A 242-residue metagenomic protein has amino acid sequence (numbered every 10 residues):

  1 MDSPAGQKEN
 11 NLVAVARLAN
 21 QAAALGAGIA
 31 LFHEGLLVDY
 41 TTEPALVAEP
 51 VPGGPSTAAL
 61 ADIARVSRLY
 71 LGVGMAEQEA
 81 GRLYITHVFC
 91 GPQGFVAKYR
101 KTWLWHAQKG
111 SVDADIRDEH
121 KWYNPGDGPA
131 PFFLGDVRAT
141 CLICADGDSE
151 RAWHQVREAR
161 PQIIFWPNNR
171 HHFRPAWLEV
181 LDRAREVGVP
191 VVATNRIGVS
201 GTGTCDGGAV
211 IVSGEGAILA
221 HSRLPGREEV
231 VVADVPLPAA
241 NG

Functional and structural regions predicted by a protein language model:
M1, A76, K101-L104, C144 (+2 more regions): Active-site beta-loop-alpha junctions enriched in small/polar residues
M1-Q7, N11, L31, T86 (+2 more regions): Active-site-proximal beta-strand elements of phosphoester/diester hydrolases
K8, L12-R100, R170-P190: Cys-nucleophile CN-hydrolase/nitrilase-fold catalytic domain and related Cys-dependent amidase chemistry that acts on
P52-Y70, G147-E229: CN hydrolase (nitrilase-like) catalytic-core segments centered on the catalytic cysteine and neighboring Lys/Glu
V73-M75, I85-F89, A130-F132, G208-I211 (+1 more regions): Short beta-strand scaffold segments in enzyme catalytic cores
E79-A159, A176-L178, G242: Active-site catalytic loop in hydrolytic enzyme cores
T86, K98-K101, W166, H221-R223 (+1 more regions): Residue-level detector of high-confidence beta-strand sites
P236-G242: A short C-terminal boundary segment appended to hydrolase-like catalytic domains
